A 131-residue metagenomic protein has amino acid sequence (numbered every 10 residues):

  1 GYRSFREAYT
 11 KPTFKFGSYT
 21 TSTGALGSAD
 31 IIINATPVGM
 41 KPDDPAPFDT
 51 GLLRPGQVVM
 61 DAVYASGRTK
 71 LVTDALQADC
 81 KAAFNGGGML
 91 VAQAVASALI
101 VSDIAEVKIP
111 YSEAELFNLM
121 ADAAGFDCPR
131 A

Functional and structural regions predicted by a protein language model:
G1-F5: Conserved SAM/SAH cofactor-binding pocket of Class I
A8-A83, G88: Rossmann-like adenosine-cofactor binding region
V58, A62-A131: Adenosine-phosphate binding glycine-rich loop
